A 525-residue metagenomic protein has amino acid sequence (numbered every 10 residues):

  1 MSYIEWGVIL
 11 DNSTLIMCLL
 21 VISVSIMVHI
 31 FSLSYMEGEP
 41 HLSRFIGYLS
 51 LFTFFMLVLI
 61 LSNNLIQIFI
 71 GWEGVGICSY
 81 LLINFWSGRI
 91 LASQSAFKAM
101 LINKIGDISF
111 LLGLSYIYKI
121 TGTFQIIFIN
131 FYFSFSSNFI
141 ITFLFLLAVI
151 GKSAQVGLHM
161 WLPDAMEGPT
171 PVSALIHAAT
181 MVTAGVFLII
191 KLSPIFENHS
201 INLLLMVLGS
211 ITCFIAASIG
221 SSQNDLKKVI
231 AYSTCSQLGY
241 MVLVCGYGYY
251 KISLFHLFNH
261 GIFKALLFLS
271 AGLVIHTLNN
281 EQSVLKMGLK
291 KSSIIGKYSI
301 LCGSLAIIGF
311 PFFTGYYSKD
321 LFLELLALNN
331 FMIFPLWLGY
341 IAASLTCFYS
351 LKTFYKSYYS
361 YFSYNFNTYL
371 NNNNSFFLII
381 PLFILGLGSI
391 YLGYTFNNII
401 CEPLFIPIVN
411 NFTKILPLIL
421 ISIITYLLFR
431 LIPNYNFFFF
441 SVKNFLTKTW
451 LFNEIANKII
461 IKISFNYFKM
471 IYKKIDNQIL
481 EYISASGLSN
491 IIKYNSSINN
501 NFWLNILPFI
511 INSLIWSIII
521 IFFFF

Functional and structural regions predicted by a protein language model:
M1-I9, Y435-F525: Aromatic-capped, Gly/Pro-kinked transmembrane alpha-helices
M1-S2, N130, L323-L325, I399-T413 (+2 more regions): Membrane-interfacial helical/loop segments at transmembrane boundaries in membrane proteins
E5-I26, I30-F31, K469: Predominantly extracellular/luminal regions of secreted and cell-surface proteins, especially disulfide-bonded
V24-I68, I77-Y369, N374, L378-L382 (+2 more regions): Hydrophobic transmembrane alpha-helices and their helix-loop junctions in integral membrane proteins
E73: Short phosphate-coordinating micro-motif centered on Lys-Gly-acidic
S293-I295, K356-K458, K462, N501-I515: Cytoplasmic/organellar membrane-interface segments at the starts of transmembrane helices in multi-pass inner-membrane
G309-T314, Y394-E402, N499, W516-F525: Juxtamembrane "helix exit" motif at the C-terminal ends of alpha-helical transmembrane segments in multi-pass membrane
F334-Y349, I415-R430, K458, K462 (+2 more regions): Alpha-helical transmembrane segments of multi-pass integral membrane proteins
